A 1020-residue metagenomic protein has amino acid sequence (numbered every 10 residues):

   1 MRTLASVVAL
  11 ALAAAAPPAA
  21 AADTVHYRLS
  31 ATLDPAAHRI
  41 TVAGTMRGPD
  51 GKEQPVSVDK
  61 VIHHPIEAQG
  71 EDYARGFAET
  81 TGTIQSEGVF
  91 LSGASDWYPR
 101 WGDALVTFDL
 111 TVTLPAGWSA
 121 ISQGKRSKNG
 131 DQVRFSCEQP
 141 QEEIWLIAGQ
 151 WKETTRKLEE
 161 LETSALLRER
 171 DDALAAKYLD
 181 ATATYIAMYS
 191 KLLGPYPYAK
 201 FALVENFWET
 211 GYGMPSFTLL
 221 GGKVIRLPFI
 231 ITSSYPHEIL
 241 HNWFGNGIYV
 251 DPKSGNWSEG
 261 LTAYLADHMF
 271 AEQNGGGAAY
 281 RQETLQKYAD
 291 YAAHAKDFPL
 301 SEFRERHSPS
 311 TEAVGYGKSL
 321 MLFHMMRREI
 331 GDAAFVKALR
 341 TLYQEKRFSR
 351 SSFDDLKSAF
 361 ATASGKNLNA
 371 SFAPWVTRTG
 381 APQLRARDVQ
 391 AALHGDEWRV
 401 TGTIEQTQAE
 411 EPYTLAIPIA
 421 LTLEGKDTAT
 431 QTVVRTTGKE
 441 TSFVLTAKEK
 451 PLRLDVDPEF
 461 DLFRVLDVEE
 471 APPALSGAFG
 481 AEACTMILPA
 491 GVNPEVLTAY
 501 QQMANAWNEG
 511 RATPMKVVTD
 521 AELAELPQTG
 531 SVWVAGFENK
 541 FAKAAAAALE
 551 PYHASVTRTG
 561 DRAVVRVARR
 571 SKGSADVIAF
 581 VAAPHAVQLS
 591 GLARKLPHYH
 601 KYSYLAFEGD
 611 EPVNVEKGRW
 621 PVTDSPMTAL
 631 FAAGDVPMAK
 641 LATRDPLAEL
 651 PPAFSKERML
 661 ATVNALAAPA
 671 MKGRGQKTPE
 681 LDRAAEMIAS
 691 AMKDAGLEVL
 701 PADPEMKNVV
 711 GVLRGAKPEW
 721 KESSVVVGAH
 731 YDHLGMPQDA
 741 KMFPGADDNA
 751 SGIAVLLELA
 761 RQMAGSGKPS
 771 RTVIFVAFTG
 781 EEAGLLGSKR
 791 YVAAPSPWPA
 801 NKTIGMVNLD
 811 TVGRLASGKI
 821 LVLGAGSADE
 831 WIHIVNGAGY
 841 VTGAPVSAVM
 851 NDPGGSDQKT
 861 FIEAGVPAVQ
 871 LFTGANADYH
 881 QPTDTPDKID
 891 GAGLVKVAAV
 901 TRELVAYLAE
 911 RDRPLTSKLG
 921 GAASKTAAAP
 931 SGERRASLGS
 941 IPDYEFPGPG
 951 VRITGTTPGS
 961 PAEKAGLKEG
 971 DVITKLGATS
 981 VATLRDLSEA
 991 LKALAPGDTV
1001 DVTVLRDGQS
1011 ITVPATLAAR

Functional and structural regions predicted by a protein language model:
A20-Y196, R328-I330, K346, P382 (+2 more regions): Acidic/His-enriched low-complexity segments
V25, A165-T403, Q408-A409, P769 (+3 more regions): Hydrophobic alpha-helical and helix-loop surface patches within well-folded domains that function as non-catalytic
R170, K177-Y178, T184, K768 (+3 more regions): Metal-dependent peptidase/peptidase-like ectodomains
L368-N369, P382-D457: Beta-strand-rich binding/interaction modules
P472-E649, A653-F654: Solvent-exposed alpha-helical segments and adjacent loops that form catalytic or protein-interaction surfaces
A661-A665, R674-R714: A non-catalytic alpha/beta surface segment that caps or lines the substrate-entry region of metallo-dependent hydrolase
G711, V727-L785, T901: Alpha-helical metal-binding/catalytic segments enriched in His/Glu/Asp
A909, L915-R1020: C-terminal recognition in membrane/secretory proteostasis and scaffolding
